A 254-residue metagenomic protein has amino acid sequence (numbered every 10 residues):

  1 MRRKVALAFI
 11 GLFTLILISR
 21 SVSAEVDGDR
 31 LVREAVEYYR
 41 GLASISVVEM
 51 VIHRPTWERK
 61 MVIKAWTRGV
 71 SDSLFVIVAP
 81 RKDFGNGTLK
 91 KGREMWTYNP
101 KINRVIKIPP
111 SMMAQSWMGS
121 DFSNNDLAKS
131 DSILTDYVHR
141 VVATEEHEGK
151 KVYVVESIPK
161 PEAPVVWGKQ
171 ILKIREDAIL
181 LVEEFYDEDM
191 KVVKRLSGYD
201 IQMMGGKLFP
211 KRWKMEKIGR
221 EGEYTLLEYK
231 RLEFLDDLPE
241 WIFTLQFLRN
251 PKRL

Functional and structural regions predicted by a protein language model:
M1-K4: Positively charged n-region of N-terminal signal peptides that target proteins for export
A8-L17: Bacterial N-terminal signal peptides
I18-A24: Sec/Tat signal peptide C-region and signal peptidase I cleavage site
A24-A43, E49, E58-R59, G87 (+4 more regions): Flexible, processing/modification-adjacent segments and terminal tails in exported/periplasmic/extracellular proteins
A35, I63-T67, S197-M203: Extended lipid/amphipathic-ligand handling interfaces
I45-K82: N-terminal, post-signal-peptide region of Sec/Tat-exported proteins
A128, K150-T244: Gly/Pro-enriched, hydrophobic low-complexity segments that function as extracytoplasmic propeptides/linkers
